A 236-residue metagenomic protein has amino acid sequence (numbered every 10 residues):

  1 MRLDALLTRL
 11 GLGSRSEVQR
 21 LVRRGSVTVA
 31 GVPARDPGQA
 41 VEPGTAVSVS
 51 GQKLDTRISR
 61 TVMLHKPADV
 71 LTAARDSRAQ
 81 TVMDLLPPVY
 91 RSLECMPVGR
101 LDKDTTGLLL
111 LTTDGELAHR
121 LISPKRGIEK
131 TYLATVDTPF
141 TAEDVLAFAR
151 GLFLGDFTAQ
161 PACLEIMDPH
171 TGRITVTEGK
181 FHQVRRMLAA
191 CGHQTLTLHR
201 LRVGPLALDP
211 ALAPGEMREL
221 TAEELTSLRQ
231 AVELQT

Functional and structural regions predicted by a protein language model:
M1-T236: Basic, flexible Lys/Arg- and Gly-enriched helix-loop patches that mediate nucleic-acid binding at interfaces with rRNA
